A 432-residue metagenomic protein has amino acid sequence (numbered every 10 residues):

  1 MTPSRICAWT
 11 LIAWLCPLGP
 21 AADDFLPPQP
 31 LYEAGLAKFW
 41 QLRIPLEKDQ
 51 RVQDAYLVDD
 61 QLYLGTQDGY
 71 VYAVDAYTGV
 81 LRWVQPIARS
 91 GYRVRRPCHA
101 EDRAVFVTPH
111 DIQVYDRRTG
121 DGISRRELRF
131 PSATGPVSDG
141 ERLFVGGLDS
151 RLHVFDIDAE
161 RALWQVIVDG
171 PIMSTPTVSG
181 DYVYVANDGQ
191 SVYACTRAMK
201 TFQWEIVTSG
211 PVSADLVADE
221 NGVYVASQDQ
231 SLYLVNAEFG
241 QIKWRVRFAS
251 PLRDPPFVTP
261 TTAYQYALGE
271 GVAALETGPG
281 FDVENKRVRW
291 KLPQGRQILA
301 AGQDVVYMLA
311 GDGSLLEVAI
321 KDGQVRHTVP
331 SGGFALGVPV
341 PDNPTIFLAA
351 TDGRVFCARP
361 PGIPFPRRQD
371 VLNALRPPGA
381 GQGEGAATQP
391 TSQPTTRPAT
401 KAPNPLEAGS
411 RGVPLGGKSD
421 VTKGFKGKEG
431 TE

Functional and structural regions predicted by a protein language model:
C7-P17: Bacterial N-terminal signal peptides
A22-Q41: Blade/loop signatures of beta-propeller domains
K38-P45, V80-P86, D121-R126, R161-V166 (+4 more regions): A short beta-strand motif characteristic of beta-propeller blades
K48-Y70, A88-Q113, R126-H153, V166-Y193 (+9 more regions): Repeat-blade elements of multi-bladed beta-propeller folds
T66-V80: Beta-propeller domains
D75-T78, D116-G120, D156-E160, T196-K200 (+4 more regions): Short loop/turn segments that connect beta-strands within beta-propeller blades
P360-P390: Flexible, glycine-rich linker and terminal segments associated with outer-membrane beta-barrel/transport systems
P398-E432: Long, low-complexity, intrinsically disordered segments
